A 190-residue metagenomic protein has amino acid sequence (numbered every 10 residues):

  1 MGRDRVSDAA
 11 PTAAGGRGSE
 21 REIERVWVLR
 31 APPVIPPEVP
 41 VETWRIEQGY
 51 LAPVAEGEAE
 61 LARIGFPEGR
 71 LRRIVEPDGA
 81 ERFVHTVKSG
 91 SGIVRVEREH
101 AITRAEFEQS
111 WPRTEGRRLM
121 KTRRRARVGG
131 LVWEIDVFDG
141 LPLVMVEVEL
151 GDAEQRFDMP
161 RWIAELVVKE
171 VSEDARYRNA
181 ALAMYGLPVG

Functional and structural regions predicted by a protein language model:
G2-G190: Phosphate-end processing signature that detects enzymes handling 5′-triphosphorylated RNA and polyphosphate
